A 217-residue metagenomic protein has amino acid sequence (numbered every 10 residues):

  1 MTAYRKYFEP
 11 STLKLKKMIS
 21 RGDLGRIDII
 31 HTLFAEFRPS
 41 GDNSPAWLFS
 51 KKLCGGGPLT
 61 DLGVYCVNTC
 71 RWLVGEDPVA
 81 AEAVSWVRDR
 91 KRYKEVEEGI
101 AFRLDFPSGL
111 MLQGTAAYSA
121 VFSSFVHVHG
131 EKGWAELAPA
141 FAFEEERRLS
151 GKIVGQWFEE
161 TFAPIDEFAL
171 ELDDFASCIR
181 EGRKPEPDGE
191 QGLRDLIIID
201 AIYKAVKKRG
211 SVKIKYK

Functional and structural regions predicted by a protein language model:
K6-R92, R209: Predominantly a Rossmann-like dinucleotide-binding segment in NAD(P)-dependent oxidoreductases
Y7, A120, R194: Glycine-/small-residue-rich active-site loops that bind phosphorylated ligands and cofactors
P10, K14, N68-T69, A101 (+3 more regions): Alpha-helical elements of Rossmann-like donor-binding domains used by nucleotide-donor carbohydrate transfer enzymes
P10, L170, P187: Residue-level signal for the nucleotide or nucleotide-sugar donor/cofactor binding architecture
N68-E144, A169-R183: Contiguous beta-strand/loop segments that form the cofactor/metal-binding neighborhood of enzyme cores
E160-L172: Active-site loop of classical SDR/Rossmann-like NAD(P)-dependent oxidoreductases, centered on the catalytic Tyr-X3-Lys
S177-K217: C-terminal helix-rich "cap/oligomerization" subdomain common to oxidoreductases
